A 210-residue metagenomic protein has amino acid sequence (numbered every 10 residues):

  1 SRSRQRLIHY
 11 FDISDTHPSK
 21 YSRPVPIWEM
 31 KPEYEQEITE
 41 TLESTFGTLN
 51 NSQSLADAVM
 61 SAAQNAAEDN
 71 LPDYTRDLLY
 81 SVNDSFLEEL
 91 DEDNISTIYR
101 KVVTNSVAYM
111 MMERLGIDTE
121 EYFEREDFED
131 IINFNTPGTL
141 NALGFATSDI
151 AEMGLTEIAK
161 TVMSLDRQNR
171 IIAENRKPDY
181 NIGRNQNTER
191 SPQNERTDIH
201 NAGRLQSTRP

Functional and structural regions predicted by a protein language model:
S1-P192: N-terminal accessory/interface modules of nucleic-acid-binding and processing proteins
Y180-P210: Non-Sec secretion/translocation targeting segments of pathogen effectors
